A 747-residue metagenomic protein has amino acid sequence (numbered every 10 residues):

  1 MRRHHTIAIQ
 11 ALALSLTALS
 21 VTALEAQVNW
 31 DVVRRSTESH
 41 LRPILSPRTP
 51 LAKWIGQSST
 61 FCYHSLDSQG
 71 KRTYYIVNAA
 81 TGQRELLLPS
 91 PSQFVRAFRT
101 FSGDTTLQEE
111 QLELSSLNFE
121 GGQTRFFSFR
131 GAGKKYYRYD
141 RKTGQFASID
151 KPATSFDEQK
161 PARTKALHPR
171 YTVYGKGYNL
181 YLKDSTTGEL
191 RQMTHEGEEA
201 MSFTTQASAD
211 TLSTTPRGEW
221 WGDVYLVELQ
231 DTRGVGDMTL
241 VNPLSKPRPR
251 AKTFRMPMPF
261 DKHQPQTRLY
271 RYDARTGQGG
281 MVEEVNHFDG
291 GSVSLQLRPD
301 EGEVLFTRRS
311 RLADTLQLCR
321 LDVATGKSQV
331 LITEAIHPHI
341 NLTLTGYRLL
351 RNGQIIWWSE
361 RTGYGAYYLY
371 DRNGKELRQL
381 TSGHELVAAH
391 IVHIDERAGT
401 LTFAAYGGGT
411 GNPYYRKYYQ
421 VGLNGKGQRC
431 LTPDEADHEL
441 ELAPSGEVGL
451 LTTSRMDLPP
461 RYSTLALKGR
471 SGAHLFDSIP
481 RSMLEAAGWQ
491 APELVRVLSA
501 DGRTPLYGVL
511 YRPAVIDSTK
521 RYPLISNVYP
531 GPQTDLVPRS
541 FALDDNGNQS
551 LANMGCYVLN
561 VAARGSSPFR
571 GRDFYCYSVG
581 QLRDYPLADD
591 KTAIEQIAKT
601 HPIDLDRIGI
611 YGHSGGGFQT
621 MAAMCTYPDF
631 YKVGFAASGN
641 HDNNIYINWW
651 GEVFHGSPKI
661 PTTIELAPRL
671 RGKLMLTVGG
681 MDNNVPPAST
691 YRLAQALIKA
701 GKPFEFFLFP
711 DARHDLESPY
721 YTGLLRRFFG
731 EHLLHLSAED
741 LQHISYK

Functional and structural regions predicted by a protein language model:
R2-L12: Bacterial N-terminal signal peptides that target proteins for export
Q10-S20: Bacterial N-terminal signal peptides
S15, E25-E439, E447-V448, M456-P460 (+3 more regions): Beta-propeller folds
S15-T17, Q379, P530, F707: Compositionally biased, intrinsically disordered low-complexity regions
A52, T307, D437-K747: Serine-hydrolase catalytic core recognition
